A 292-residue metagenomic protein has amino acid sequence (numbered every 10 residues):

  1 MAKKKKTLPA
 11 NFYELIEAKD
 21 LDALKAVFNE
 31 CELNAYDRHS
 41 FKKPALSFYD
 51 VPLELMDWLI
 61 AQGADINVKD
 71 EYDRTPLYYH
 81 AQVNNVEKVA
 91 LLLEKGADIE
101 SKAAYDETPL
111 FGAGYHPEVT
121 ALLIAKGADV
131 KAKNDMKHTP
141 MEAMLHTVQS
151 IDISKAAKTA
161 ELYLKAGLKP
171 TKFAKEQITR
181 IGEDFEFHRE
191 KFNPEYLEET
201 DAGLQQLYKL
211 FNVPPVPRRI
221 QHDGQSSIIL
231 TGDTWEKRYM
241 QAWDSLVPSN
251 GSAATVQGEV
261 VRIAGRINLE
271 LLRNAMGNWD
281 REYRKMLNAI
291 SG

Functional and structural regions predicted by a protein language model:
K5-F12, A35-D50, K69-P76, K102-F111 (+2 more regions): Ankyrin-repeat boundary/"N-cap" motif
A10-D20: Alpha-helical segment of the N-proximal tetratricopeptide repeat
K19, V51, N84, Y115-P117: Ankyrin-repeat intra-repeat helix-capping/turn positions
A26-L33, D57-D65, A90-D98, A121-D129 (+1 more regions): Ankyrin repeat domain, specifically the short helix-to-loop turn at the C-terminus of the second helix of each repeat
L53, A61-A64, K69-V86: A broadly used, surface-exposed interaction patch
D106, Y115-A121, A132-G292: Ankyrin repeat (ANK) tandem arrays and their immediately adjacent linkers/low-complexity segments
